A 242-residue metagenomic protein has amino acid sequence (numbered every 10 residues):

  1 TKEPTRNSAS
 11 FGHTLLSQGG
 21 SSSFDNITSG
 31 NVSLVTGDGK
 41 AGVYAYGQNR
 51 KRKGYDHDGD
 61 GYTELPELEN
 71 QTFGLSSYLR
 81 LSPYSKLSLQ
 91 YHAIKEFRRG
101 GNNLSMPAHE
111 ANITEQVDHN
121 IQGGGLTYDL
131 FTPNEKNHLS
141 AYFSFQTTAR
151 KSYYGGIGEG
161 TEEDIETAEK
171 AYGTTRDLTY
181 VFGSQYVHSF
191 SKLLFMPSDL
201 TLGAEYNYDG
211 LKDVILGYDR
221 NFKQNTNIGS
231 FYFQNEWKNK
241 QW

Functional and structural regions predicted by a protein language model:
K2-G59, P66-F73, Y180: Outer-membrane beta-barrel translocator/receptor signature
E3-S8, T36-A41, P83-K86, F131-H138 (+2 more regions): Short loop/turn motifs that connect adjacent beta-strands in outer-membrane beta-barrel proteins
A9-H13, V43-G47, L75-S77, L89-Y91 (+2 more regions): Membrane-embedded beta-strand positions of outer-membrane beta-barrel proteins
L15-G19, D38, N49-K53, A93-F97 (+5 more regions): Transmembrane beta-strands of outer-membrane beta-barrel pores
S22-T28, E69-Q71, D118-G124, R176-Y180 (+1 more regions): Residues that define the transmembrane beta-barrel architecture of outer-membrane proteins
T28-T36, L75-L79, L126-L130, F182-H188 (+1 more regions): Residues on the lipid-exposed face of transmembrane beta-strands in outer-membrane beta-barrel proteins
R52-T72, Y84-L139, F145-D177: Flexible loop and strand-edge segments within Gram-negative outer membrane beta-barrel domains
E162-W242: Outer-membrane beta-barrel transmembrane domain signature of Gram-negative proteins, especially the mid-to-C-terminal
